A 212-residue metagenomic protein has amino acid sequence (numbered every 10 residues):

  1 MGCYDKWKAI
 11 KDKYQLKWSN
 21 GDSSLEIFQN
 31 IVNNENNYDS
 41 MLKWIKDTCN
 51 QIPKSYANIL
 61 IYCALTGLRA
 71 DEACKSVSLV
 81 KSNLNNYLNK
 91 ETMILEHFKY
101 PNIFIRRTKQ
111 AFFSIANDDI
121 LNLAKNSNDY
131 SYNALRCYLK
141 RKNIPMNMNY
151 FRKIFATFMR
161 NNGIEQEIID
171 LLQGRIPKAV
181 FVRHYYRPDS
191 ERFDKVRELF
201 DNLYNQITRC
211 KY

Functional and structural regions predicted by a protein language model:
M1-N20, G67-D71: N-terminal DNA-binding recognition helix of tyrosine site-specific recombinases/integrases
L16-W44, R106-D118, D129: DNA breakage-rejoining catalytic core of tyrosine-based enzymes
E35-A70, R152: Basic, Lys/Arg- and aromatic-enriched nucleic-acid-binding interface segment
I59-L60, D71-S76, I169: Alpha-helix N-cap/helix-start motif at helix boundaries, enriched for small hydrophobics
Y62-C63, F158-M159, L172: Short alpha-helical segment immediately N-terminal to, or the first helix within, an HTH/HTH-like DNA-binding domain
T66, K75-I115: Conserved tyrosine-mediated DNA breakage-rejoining catalytic core shared by Y-recombinases
T108-I164: Active-site/catalytic core of tyrosine-dependent DNA strand-transfer enzymes
Q173-Y212: Catalytic-site neighborhood detector that most strongly recognizes the C-terminal catalytic loop/helix of tyrosine
